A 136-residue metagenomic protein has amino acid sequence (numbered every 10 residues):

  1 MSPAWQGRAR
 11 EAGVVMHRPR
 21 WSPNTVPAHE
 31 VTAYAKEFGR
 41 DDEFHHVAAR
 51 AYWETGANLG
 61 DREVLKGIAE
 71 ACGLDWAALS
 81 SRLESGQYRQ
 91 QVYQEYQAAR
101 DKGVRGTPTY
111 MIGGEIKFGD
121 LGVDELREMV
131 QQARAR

Functional and structural regions predicted by a protein language model:
M1-T55: Structural alpha/beta surface segment adjacent to cysteine/selenocysteine redox centers across thiol/disulfide enzymes
A33-E43, V47-R136: C-terminal cap of thioredoxin/glutaredoxin-like
